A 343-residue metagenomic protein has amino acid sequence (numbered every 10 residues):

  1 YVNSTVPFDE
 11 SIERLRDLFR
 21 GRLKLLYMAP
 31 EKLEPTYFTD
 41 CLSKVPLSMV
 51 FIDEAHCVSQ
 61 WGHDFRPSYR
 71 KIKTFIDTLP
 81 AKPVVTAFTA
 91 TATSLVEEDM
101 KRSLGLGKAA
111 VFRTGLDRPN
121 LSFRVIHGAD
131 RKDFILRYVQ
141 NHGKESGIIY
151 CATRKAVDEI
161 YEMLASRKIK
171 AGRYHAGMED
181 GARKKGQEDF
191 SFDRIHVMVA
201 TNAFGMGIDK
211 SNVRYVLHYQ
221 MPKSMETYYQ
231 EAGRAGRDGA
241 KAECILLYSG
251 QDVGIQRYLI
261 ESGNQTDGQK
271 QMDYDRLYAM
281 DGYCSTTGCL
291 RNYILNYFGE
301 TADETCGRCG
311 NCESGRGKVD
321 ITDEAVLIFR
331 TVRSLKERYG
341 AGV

Functional and structural regions predicted by a protein language model:
Y1-D267, M272-D275, G299-A302, N311: Helicase motor core with emphasis on the C-terminal RecA-like subdomain
F8, A279, L327-R330: Pre-recognition alpha-helix immediately N-terminal to the DNA-recognition helix within helix-turn-helix or winged-helix
P80, I208, T286, K336-Y339: Helix-turn-helix/winged-helix DNA-binding modules
F88, Q265-M272, D281-T286, R316-D320: A general boundary/transition motif marking the beginning of the first structured unit of a protein
E98, N292, G342: Residues within the helices of the helix-turn-helix
V139, F190, C284, V332-K336: Short helix-to-turn junction characteristic of helix-turn-helix DNA-binding domains, especially the helix
E261, M272-Y274, T301-V343: Accessory DNA-binding and partner-docking regions appended to nucleic-acid-acting proteins, especially the terminal
R276-D303: C-terminal accessory regions
